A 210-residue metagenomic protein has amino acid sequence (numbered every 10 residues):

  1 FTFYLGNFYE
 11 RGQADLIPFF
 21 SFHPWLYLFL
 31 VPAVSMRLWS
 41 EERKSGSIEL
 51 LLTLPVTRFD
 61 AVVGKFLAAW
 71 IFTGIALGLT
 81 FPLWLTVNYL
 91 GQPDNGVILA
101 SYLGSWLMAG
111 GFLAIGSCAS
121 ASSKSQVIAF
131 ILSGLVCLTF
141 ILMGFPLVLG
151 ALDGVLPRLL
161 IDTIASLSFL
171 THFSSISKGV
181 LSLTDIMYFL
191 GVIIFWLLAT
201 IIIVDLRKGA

Functional and structural regions predicted by a protein language model:
F1-L5, Y9-I17, L26, L67-I128: Secretory targeting signals
F1-R37, E41, F66, P82 (+1 more regions): Hydrophobic alpha-helical transmembrane segments
N7-Y9, Q13, L132-I203, K208-A210: Terminal transmembrane helical anchor/hairpin motif
F19, R43-T53, I75-L83, V127-L142: Hydrophobic alpha-helical transmembrane segments
L38-A68: Helix-loop-helix units of permease transmembrane domains in multi-pass membrane transporters, especially ABC
E41, T53, L85-Y89, A121 (+1 more regions): Transmembrane helix-loop junction
P55, S122-S123, V180: Helix-loop interface residues and adjacent transmembrane-helix termini in multi-pass membrane transporters, primarily
